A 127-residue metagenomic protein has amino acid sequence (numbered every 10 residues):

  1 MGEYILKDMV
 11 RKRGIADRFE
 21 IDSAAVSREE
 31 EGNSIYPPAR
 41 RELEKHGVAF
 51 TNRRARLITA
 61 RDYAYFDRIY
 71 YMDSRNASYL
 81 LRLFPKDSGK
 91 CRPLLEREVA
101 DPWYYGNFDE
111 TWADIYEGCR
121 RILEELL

Functional and structural regions predicted by a protein language model:
M1-A64, E124-L127: Conserved active-site segments centered on acidic
D62, R68, M72-L127: Phosphate-binding/catalytic loops
